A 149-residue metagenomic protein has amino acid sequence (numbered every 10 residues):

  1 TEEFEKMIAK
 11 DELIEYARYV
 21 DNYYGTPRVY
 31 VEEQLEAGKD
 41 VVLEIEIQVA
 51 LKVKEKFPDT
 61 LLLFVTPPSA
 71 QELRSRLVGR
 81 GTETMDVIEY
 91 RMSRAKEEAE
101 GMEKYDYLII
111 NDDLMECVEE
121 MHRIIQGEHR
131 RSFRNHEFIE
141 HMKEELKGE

Functional and structural regions predicted by a protein language model:
T1-V41, Q48: ATP-dependent small-molecule kinase phosphotransfer cores that center on conserved nucleotide phosphate-binding segments
F4, V42, A95, I109: Residue-level signature of catalytic and energy-coupling elements of molecular machines, predominantly ATP/GTP-dependent
K10-I14, R76-E83, I124-G127: Conserved AAA+ ATPase "sensor/coupling" helix adjacent to the nucleotide-binding pocket
E33-E36, K54-P58, E100-M102: Conserved catalytic network of the ASCE P-loop NTPase/AAA+ motor domain
V41-E46, E55-G79, N111: Conserved phosphate-donor/acceptor-positioning beta-strand/loop module used by diverse small-molecule
V49-L51, C117-V118: Short, well-ordered alpha-helical microsegments
T60, A70-E72, V78-E100, M115-E116: Ras-like small GTPase catalytic G-domain
T82, E100-E149: NTP-dependent small-molecule kinase module
